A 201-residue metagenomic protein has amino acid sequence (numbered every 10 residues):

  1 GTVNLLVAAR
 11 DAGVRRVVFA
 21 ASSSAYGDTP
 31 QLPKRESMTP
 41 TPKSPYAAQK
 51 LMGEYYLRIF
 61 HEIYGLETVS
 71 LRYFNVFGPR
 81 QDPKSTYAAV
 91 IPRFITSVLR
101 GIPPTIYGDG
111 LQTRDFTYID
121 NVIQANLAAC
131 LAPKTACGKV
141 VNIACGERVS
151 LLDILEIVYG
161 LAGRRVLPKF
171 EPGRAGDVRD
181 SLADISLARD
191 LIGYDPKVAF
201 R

Functional and structural regions predicted by a protein language model:
G1-V76, C130: N-terminal Rossmann-like NAD(P)+-binding domain of SDR-like oxidoreductases, especially those catalyzing
T2-V3, L51-R58, I91-I95, I123-Q124 (+1 more regions): Conserved active-site helix of classical SDR/Rossmann-fold NAD(P)-dependent CH-OH oxidoreductases
P33-S37, Y87-A89, I123, Y159-G160: Glycine-rich, phosphate-binding/catalytic loops in enzymes
M38, P42-E54, S85-P92, D115-F116 (+1 more regions): Short-chain dehydrogenase/reductase
S44, R72, A89, R93 (+3 more regions): Amphipathic alpha-helical recognition patches that constitute DNA-binding helices
F77-Q81: A short acidic, helix-capping loop that chelates divalent metal ions and anchors anionic groups
V98-R201: C-terminal substrate-binding subdomain of Rossmann-fold SDR/epimerase-dehydratase oxidoreductases
